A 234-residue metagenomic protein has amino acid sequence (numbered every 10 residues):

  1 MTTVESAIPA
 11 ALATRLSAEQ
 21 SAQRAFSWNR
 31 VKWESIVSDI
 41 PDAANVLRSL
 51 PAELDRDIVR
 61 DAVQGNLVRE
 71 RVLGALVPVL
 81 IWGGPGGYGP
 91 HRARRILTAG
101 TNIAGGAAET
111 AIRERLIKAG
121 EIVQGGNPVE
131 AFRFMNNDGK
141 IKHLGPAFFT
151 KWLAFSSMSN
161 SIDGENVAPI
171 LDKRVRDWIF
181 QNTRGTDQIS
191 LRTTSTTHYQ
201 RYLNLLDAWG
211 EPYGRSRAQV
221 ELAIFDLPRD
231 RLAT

Functional and structural regions predicted by a protein language model:
M1-D42, T150, S157-T234: C-terminal accessory module of base-excision DNA glycosylases/AP lyases that mediates lesion recognition and DNA
M1-G100: Structure-specific DNA junction-binding interface
L50-D57, N127-A131, Q200-R201: Short acidic alpha-helix initiation/capping motifs at coil-to-helix transition points, especially at protein N-termini
D61-N66, P78, W82, I122 (+3 more regions): Residues that form generic nucleotide/phosphate-binding pockets
V68-R71, G84-K142: Helix-hairpin-helix/helix-loop-helix acidic hairpins
L73-Y88, K151-F155, D177, L222-F225: Short, hydrophobic/amphipathic alpha-helical patches that form generic packing surfaces within helical domains
